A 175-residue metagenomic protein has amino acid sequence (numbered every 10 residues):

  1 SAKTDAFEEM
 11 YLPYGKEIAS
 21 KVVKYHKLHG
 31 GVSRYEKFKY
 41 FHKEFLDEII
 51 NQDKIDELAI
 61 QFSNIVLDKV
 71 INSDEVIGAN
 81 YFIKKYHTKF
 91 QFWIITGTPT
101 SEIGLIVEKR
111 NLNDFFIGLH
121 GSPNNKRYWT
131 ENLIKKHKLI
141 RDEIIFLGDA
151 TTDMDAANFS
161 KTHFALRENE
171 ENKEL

Functional and structural regions predicted by a protein language model:
S1-K24: Active-site neighborhood of HAD-like aspartate-dependent phosphohydrolases
A2, S33, D74, G78 (+4 more regions): Short beta->alpha linker loops
K16, L28-N72, I77, Y81-K84: A metal-dependent, Asp-based hydrolase signature
K21, D114-G118, R141-I144: Short acidic capping loops at alpha-helix termini that bridge into adjacent secondary structure
Y25-H26, I55-D56, L112-K126: A short, structured active-site edge motif that brings together acidic residues
N64-I94, T100, G104, R127-T130: Short, acidic loop-to-helix structural element flanking the phosphoryl-transfer center in phosphate-processing enzymes
R127-M154: Conserved Lys-Pro-Asp/Glu-containing loop-to-beta segment of HAD-superfamily phosphomonoesterases, centered on
I145-L175: Acidic, Mg2+-coordinating phosphoryl-transfer loop and its flanking beta/alpha structural elements, shared across
